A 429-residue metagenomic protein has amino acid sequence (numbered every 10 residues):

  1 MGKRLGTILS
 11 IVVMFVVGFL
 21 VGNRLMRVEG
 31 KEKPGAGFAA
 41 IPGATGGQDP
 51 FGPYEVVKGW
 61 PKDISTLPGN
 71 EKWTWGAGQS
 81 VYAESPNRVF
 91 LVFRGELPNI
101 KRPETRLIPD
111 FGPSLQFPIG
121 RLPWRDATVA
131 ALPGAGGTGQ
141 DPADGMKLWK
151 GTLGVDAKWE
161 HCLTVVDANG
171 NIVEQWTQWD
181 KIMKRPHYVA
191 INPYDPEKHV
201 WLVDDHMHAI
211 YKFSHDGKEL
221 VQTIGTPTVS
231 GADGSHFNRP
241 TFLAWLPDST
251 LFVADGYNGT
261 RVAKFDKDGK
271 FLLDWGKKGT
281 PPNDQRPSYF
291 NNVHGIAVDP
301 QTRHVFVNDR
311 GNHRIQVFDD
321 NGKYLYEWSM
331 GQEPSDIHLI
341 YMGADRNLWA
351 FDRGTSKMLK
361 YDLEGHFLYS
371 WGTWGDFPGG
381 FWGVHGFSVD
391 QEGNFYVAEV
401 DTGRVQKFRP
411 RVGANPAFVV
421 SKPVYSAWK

Functional and structural regions predicted by a protein language model:
G2-V12, V16-K429: Eukaryotic scaffold repeat domains enriched in small/polar residues
